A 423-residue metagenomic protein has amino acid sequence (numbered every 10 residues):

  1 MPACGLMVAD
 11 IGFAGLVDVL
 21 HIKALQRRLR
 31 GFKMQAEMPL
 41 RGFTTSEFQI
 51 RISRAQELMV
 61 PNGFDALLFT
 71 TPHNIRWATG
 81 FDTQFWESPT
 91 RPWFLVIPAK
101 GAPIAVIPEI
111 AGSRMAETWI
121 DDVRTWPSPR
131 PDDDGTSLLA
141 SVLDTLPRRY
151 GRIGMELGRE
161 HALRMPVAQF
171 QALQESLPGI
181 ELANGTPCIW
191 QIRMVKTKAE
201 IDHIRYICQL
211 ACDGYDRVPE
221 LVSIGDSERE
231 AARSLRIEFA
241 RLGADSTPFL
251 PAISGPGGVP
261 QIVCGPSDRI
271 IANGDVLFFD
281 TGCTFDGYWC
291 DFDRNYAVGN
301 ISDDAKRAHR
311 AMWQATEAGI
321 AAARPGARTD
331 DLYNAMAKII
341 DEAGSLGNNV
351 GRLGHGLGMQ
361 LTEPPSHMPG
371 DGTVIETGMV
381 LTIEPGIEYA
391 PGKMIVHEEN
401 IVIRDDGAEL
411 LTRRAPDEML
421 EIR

Functional and structural regions predicted by a protein language model:
C4, A9-R423: Active-site neighborhoods and metal-handling regions in enzymes and metal-associated proteins
